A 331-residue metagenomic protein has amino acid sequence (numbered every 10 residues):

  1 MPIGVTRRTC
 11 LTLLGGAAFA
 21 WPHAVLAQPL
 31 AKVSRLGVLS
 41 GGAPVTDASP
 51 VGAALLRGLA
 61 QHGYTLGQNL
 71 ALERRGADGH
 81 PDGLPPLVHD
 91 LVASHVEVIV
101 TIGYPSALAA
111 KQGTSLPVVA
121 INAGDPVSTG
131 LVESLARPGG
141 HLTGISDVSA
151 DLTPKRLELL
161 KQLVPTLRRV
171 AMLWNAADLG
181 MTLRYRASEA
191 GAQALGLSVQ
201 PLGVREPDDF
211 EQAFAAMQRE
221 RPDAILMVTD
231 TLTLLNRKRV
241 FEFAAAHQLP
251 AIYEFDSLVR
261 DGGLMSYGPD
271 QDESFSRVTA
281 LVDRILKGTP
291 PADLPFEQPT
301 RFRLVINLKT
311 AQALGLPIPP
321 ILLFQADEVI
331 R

Functional and structural regions predicted by a protein language model:
M1-R331: Short hydrophobic alpha-helices and adjacent helix-cap/hinge residues
